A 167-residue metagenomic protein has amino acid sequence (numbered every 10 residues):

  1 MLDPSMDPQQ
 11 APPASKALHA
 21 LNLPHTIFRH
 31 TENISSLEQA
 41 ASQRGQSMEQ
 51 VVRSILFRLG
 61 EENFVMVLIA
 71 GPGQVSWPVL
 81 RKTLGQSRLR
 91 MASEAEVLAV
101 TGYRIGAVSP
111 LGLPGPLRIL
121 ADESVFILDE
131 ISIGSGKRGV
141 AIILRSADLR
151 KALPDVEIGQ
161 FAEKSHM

Functional and structural regions predicted by a protein language model:
M1-M167: Extended, low-hydrophobicity, polar/charged segments
